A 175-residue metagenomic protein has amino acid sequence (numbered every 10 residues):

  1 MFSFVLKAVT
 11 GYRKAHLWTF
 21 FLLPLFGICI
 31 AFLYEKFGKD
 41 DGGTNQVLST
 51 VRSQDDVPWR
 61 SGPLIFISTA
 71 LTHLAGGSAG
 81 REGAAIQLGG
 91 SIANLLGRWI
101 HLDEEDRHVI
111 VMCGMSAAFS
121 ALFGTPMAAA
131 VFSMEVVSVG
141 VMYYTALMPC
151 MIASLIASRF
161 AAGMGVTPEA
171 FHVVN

Functional and structural regions predicted by a protein language model:
M1-N175: Alpha-helical transmembrane segments and immediately membrane-proximal extracytoplasmic
